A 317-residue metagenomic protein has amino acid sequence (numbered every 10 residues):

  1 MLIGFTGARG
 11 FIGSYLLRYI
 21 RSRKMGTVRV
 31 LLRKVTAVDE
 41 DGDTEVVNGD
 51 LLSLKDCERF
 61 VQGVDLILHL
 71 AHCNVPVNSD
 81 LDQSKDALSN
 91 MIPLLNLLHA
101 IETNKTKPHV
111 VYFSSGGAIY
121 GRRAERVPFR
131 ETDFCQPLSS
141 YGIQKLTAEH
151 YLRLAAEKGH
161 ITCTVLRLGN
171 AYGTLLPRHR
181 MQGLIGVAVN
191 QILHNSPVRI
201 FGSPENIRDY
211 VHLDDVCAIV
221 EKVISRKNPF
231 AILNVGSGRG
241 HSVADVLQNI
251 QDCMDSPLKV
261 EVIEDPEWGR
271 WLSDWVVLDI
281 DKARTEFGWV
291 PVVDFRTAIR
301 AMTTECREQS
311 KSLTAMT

Functional and structural regions predicted by a protein language model:
I3-R23: N-terminal Rossmann NAD(P)H-binding glycine-rich loop of SDR-like oxidoreductase domains
G42-S53: Rossmann-fold cofactor-recognition segment
L51-S89: NAD(P)H-binding glycine-rich loop region in Rossmannoid oxidoreductase-like domains and their noncatalytic homologs
K85-P93, C135, I143-Q144: Glycine-rich NAD(P)-binding loop of the Rossmann-fold in SDR/ketoreductase-type enzymes
L95-L138: Conserved Rossmann-fold NAD(P)-dependent oxidoreductase catalytic core, especially the SDR/UDP-sugar
R122, Q136-T164, L193: Active-site Tyr-X1-5-Lys
R153-I207, L213-A218, N249-C253: NAD(P)-dependent short-chain dehydrogenase/reductase
S196, I200-T317: C-terminal substrate-binding subdomain of Rossmann-fold SDR/epimerase-dehydratase oxidoreductases
